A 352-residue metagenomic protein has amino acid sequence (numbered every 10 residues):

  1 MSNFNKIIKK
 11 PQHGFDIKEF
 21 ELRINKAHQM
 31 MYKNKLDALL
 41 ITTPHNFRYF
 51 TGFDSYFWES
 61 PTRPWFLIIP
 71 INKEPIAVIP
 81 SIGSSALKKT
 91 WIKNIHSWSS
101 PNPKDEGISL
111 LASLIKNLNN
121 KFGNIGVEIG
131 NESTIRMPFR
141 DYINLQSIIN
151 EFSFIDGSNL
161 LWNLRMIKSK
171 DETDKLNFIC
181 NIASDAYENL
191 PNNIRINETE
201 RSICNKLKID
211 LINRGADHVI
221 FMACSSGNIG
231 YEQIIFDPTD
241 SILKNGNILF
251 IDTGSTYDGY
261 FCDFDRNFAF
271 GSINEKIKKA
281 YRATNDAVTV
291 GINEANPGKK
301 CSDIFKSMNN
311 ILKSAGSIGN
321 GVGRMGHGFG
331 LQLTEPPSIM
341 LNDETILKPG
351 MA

Functional and structural regions predicted by a protein language model:
M1-A352: Active-site neighborhoods and metal-handling regions in enzymes and metal-associated proteins
